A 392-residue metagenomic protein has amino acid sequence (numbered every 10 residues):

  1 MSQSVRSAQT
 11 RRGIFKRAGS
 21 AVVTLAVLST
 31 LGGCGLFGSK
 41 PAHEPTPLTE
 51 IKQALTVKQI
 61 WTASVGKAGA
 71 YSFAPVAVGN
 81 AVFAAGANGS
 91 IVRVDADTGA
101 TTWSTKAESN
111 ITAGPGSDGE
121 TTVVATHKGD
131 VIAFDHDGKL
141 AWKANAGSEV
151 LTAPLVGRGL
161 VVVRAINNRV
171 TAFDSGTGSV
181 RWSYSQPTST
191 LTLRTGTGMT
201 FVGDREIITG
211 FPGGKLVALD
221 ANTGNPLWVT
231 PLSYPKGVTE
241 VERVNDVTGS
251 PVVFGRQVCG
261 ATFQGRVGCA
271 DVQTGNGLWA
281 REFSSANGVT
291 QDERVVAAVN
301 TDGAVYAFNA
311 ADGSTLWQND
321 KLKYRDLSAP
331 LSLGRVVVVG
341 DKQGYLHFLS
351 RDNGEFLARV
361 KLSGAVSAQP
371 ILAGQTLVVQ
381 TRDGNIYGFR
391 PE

Functional and structural regions predicted by a protein language model:
S4-V22: Bacterial N-terminal signal peptides that target proteins for export
T30-G33: C-terminal motif of bacterial Sec signal peptides marking the signal peptidase cleavage site
S39-T46, Q53-V76, W103-D118, L140-G157 (+5 more regions): Extracytoplasmic beta-rich repeat domains
A81-A84, T122-V124, V161-V163, T171 (+5 more regions): Conserved beta-propeller blade signature
G89, K128-G129, N168, G214 (+4 more regions): Short coil/turn segments within WD40 beta-propeller repeats
D95-T98, D135-K139, D174-T177, A221-T223 (+4 more regions): Short loop/turn segments that connect beta-strands within beta-propeller blades
L362-E392: Blade-level signature of beta-propeller repeat domains, shared across WD40, Kelch, NHL, RCC1 and BNR/Asp-box propellers
